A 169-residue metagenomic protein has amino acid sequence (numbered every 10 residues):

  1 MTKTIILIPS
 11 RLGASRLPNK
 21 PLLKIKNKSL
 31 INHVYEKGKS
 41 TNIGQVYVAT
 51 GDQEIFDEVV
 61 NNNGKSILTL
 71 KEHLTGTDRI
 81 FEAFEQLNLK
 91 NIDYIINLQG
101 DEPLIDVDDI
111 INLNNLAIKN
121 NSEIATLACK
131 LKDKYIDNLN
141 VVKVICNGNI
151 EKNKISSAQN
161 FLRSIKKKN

Functional and structural regions predicted by a protein language model:
T2-T50: N-terminal glycine-rich phosphate-binding loop and ensuing alpha1 helix
P9, N97-Q99, L127-A128, L162: Short beta-strand segments
N27, T69-K71, G100, C146 (+1 more regions): Active-site donor-binding loop signature of nucleotide-sugar glycosyltransferases
I43, L89-I92, K119-E123: Short, high-confidence coil segments that cap the C-terminus of an alpha-helix and link into the following beta-strand
Y47, Q53-N115: Short phosphate-binding loop-to-helix
D106-N169: Conserved core of the sugar-phosphate nucleotidyltransferase
